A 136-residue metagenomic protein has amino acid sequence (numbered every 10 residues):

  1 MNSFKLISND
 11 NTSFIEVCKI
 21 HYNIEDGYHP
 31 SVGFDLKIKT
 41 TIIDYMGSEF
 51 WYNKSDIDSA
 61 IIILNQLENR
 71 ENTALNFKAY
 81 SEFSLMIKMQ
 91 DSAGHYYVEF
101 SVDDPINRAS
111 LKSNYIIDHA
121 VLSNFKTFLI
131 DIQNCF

Functional and structural regions predicted by a protein language model:
M1-F4, N72, H95-Y97: Short, hydrophobic/aromatic-rich segments at coil-to-beta transitions
M1-M46: N-terminal domain-start interaction segment
E16-K19, D44-Y52, F100, A109-H119: Short amphipathic beta-strand/extended segments with alternating polar/hydrophobic composition
D26-F34, L75, F83-I106: Intrinsic, low-complexity N-terminal interaction/targeting segments
S31-N69: Short, well-structured hydrophobic secondary-structure segments
D44, Q66-N72, I106-A109, Q133-N134: Short loop/beta submotifs within extracellular cysteine-rich repeat domains
D56-S92: Short, internal acidic amphipathic alpha-helical interface segments that mediate docking to partner proteins
D103-F136: Mixed-charge, glycine-accented linear interaction segment located at domain edges/termini
